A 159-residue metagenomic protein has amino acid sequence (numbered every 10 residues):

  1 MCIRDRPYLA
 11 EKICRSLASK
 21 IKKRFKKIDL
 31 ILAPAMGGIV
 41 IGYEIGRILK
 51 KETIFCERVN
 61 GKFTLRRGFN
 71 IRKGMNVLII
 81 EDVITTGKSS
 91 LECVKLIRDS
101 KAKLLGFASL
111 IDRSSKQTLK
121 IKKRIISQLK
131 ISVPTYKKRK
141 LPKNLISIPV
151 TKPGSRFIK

Functional and structural regions predicted by a protein language model:
M1-K27, R156-K159: Active-site-facing substrate-recognition patch
I3, I79-I80: Hydrophobic Val/Ile/Leu positions in short beta-strands of Rossmann-like dinucleotide-binding domains
K26-A35: Short glycine-rich phosphate-binding loop at a beta-alpha junction
D29, M75, L105: Conserved acidic residues
M36, I41-L78, K88, K143: Short, glycine/charge-rich flexible loops or terminal/linker lids adjacent to PRPP-binding catalytic cores
V83-V94: Acidic, divalent-metal-coordinating active-site segment for phosphoryl/phosphodiester hydrolysis, typified by short
V94-K159: PRPP-dependent phosphoribosyltransferase catalytic core
